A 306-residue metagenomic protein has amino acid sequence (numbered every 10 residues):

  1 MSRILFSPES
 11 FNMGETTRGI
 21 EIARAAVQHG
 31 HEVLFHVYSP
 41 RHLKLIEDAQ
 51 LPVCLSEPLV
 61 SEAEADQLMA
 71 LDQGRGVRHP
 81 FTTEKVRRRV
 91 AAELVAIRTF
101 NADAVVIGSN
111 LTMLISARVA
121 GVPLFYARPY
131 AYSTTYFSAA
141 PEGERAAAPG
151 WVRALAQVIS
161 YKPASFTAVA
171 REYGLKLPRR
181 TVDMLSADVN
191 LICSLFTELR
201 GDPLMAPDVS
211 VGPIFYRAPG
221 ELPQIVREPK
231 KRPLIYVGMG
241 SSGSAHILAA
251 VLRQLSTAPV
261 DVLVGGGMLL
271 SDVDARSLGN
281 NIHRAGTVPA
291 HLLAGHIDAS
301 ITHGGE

Functional and structural regions predicted by a protein language model:
P8-I20, S244: A short, glycine/small-residue-rich beta-strand->loop->alpha-helix junction that serves as a flexible
T16-A26, R41: Short amphipathic alpha-helix
A23, L199-A299: Donor-nucleotide binding loops and adjacent catalytic segments primarily of GT-B fold Leloir glycosyltransferases
H29, V33-T82: Conserved nucleotide-sugar phosphate-binding/catalytic loop shared by glycosyltransferases and other
M69-T112, A154-T181: Conserved nucleotide-sugar donor-binding subdomain of glycosyltransferases
R88-G150, T197: Conserved nucleotide-sugar donor-interacting segment of glycosyltransferase catalytic cores, predominantly GT-B
D103-L111, A285-E306: A donor-sugar binding/catalytic signature common to diverse glycosyltransferases and related nucleotide-sugar
F125-A206: Active-site-proximal region of nucleotide-activated glycan assembly enzymes, centered on histidine/acidic-rich loops
